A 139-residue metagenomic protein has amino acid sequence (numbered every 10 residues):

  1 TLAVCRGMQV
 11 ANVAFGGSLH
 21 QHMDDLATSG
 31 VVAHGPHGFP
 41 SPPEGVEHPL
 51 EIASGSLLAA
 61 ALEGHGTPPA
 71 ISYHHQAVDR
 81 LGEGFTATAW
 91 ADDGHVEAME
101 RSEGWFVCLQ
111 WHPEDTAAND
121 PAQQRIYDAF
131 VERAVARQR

Functional and structural regions predicted by a protein language model:
T1-S41, H48: Cysteine-nucleophile active-site neighborhood
T28-R139: Amide-donor transfer/coupling interface in amidating biosynthetic enzymes
